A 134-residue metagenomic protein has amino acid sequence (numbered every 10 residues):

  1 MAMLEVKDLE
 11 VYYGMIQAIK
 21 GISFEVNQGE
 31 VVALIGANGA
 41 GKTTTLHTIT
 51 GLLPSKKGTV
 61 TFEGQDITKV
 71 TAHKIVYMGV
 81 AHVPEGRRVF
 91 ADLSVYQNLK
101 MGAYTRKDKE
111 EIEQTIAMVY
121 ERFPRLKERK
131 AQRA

Functional and structural regions predicted by a protein language model:
L4-V6, I19: Conserved structural motif at the start of ABC-family nucleotide-binding domains
G14, V32, V70, V95-Q114 (+1 more regions): ABC-type ATPase nucleotide-binding domains, specifically the catalytic core motifs of the NBD
I16-Q17, H73-K74: Short coil-to-beta microelement around the adenine-binding A-loop and adjacent beta1/P-loop entry of ABC ATPase
A18, V32-A33, H82: Short beta-strand immediately N-terminal to the Walker A/P-loop
I35-A37: The feature captures the beta-strand-to-loop junction immediately N-terminal to the Walker
T50: Helix-to-loop junction immediately C-terminal to a conserved catalytic motif
G58-Q65, M78, E111-I116: Conserved ABC transporter NBD signature motif
